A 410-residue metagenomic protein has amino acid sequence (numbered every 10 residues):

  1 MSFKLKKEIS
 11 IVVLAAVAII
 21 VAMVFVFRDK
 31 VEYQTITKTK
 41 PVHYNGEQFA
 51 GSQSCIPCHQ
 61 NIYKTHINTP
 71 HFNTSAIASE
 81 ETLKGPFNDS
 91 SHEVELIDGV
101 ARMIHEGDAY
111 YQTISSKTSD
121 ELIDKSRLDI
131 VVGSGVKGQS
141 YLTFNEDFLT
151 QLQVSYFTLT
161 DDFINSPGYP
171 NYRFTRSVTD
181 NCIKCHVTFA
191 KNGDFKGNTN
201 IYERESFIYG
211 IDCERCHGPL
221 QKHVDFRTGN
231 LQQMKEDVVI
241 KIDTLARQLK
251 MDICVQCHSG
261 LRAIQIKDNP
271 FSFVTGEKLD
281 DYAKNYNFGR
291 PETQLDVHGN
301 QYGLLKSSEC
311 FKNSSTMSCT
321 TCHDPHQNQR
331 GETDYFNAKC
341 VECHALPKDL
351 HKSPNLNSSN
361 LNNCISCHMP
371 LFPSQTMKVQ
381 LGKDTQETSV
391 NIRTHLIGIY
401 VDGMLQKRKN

Functional and structural regions predicted by a protein language model:
M1-K6: Short, Lys/Arg-rich N-terminal segment immediately upstream of the first membrane anchor
I11-V24: Hydrophobic membrane-insertion alpha-helices, especially the h-region of bacterial N-terminal signal peptides
A22-Y33: Membrane-interface motif at the C-terminal end of an N-terminal transmembrane signal
E32-K38, I62-V132, S140, N192-E342 (+1 more regions): Primarily the internal scaffold of c-type cytochrome electron-transfer domains, especially repeated/multiheme c-type
Y44-P57: Local sequence-structure signature of Cys/Sec-based thiol-disulfide redox active-site neighborhoods
E106-I164, Y169, K184: A cross-kingdom signal targeting lumenal/periplasmic-facing segments of multi-pass membrane and secretory-pathway
P167-Y172, T199-E203: Second-shell loop/turn segments in exported
R176-S177: Compact, glycine/acidic-enriched structural inserts
